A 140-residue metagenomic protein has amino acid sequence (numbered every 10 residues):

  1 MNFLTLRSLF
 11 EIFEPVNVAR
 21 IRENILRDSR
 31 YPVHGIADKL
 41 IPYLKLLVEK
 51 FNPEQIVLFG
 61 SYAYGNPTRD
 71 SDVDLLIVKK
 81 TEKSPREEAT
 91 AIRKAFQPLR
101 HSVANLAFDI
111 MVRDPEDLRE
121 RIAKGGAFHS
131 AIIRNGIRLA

Functional and structural regions predicted by a protein language model:
N2-Q55, Y64-R69, K79-A140: Catalytic core of pol beta-like nucleotidyltransferases
F59-S61: Glycine-rich beta-strand-to-loop/alpha-helix junction loops that act as flexible
D74-V78: Short beta-strand->loop micro-motif that forms the acidic, two-metal-ion catalytic signature in nucleotide-processing
